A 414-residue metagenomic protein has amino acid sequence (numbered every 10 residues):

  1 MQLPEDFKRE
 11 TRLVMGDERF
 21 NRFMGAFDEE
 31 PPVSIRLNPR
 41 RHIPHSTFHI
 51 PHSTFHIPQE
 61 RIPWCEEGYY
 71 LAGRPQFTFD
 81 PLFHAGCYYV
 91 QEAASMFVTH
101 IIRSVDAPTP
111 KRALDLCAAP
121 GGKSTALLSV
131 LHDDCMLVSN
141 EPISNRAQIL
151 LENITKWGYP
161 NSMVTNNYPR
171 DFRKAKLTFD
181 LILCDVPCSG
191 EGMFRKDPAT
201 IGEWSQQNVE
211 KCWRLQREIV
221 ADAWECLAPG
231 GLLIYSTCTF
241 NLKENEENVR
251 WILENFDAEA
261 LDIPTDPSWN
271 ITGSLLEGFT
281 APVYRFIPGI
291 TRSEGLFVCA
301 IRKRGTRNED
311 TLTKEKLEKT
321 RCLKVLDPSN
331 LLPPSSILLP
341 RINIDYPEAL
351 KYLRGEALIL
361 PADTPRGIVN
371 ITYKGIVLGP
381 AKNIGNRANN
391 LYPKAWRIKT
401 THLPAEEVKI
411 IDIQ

Functional and structural regions predicted by a protein language model:
M1-Q414: S-adenosylmethionine
